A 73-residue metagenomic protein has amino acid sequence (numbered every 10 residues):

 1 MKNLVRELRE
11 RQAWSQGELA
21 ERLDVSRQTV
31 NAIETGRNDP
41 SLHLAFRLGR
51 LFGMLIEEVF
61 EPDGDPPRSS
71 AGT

Functional and structural regions predicted by a protein language model:
M1, A20-S26, G49: Short N-terminal alpha-helical targeting/association segments
N3-R22: Short basic helix-loop element that most often maps to the first helix and adjoining turn of HTH DNA-binding modules
L8, R22-L23, I33, P62: Residues in the recognition helix of alpha-helical DNA-binding motifs
D24, H43-E58: DNA major-groove recognition helix of helix-turn-helix/homeodomain DNA-binding modules
V25-N38: Recognition helix of helix-turn-helix/homeodomain-like DNA-binding domains that insert into the DNA major groove
R50, F60-T73: Short, charged recognition helix plus adjacent turn of helix-turn-helix-like nucleic-acid-binding domains
